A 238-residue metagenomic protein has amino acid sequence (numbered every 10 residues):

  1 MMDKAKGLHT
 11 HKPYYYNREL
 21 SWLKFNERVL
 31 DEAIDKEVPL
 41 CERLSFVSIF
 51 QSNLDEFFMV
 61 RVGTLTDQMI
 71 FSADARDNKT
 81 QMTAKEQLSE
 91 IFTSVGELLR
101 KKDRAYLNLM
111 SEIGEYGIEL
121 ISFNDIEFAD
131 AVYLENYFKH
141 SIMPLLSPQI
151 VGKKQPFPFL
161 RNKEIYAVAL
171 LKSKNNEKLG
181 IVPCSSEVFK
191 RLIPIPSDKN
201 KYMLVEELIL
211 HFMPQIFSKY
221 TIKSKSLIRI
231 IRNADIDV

Functional and structural regions predicted by a protein language model:
M2-V238: N-terminal non-catalytic structural scaffold regions of very large proteins
